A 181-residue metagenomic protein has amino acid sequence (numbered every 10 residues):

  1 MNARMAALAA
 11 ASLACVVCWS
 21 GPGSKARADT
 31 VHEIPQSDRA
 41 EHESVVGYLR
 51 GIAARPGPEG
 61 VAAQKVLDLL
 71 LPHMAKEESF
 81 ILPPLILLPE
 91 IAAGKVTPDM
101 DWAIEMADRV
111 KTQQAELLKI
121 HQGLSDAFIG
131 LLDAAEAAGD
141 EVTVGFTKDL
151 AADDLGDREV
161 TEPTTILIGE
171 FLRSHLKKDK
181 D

Functional and structural regions predicted by a protein language model:
N2-A6, S12-D181: Small-residue-biased structural context
